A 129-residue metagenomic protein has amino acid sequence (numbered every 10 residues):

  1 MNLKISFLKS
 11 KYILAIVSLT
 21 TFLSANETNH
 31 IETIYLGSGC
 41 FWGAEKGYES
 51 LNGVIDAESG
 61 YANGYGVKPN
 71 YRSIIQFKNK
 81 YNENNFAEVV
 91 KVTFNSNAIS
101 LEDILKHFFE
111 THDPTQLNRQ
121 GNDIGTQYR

Functional and structural regions predicted by a protein language model:
L3-F7, S24-R129: Flexible coil/turn and secondary-structure edge motifs
S10-T21: Bacterial N-terminal signal peptides
